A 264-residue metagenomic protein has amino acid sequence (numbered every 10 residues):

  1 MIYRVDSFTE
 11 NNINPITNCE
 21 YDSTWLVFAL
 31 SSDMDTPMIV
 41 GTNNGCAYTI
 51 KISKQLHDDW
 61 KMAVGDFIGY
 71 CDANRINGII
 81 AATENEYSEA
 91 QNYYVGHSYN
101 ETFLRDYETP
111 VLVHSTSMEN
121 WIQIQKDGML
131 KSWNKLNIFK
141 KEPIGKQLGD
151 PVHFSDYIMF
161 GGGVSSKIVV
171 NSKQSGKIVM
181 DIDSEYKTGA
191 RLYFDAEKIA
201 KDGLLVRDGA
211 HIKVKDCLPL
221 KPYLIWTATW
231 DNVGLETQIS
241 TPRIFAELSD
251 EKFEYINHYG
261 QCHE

Functional and structural regions predicted by a protein language model:
M1-Y107, L148-D150, V164-E264: Conserved NAD+-utilizing ADP-ribose enzyme module
A90-L130: Glycine/proline-rich, flexible active-site/cofactor-binding loop segments that harbor closely spaced acidic
S115-S172: Glycine-rich loop/turn
